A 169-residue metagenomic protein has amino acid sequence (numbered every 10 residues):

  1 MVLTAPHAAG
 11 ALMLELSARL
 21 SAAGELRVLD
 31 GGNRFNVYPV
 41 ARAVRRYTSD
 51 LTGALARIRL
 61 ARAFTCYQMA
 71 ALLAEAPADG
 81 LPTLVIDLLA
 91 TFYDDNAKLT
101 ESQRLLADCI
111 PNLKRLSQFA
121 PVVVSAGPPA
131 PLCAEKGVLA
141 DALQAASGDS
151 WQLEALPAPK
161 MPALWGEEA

Functional and structural regions predicted by a protein language model:
M1, G24-V28, G80-I86, F119-S125 (+1 more regions): Hydrophobic beta-strand segments of well-ordered beta-sheets in folded domains
M1-M69: Conserved P-loop
A18-A22, P77, Q118: Residue-level signal for alpha-helix termini/capping positions
G31-G32, L88-L89, G127-P129: Short, ordered loop/turn segments at secondary-structure junctions
Y38-A41, A71-L72, D95-A97, A134-E135: A short acidic (Asp/Glu
A54, D79-G80, A146: Short loop/turn motifs at secondary-structure junctions
A63-R115: Phosphate-binding/switch loop-helix module in NTP-utilizing enzymes
R115-A169: Phosphate-binding/switch region of NTP-binding enzymes
